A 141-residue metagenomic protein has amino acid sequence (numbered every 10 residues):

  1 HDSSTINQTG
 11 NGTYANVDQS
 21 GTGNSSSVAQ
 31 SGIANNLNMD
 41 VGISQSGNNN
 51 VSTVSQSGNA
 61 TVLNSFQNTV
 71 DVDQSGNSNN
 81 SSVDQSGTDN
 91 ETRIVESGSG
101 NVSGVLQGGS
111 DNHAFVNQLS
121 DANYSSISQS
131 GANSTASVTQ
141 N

Functional and structural regions predicted by a protein language model:
H1-N141: Low-complexity repeat regions of mature extracellularly deployed or surface/particle-associated proteins
